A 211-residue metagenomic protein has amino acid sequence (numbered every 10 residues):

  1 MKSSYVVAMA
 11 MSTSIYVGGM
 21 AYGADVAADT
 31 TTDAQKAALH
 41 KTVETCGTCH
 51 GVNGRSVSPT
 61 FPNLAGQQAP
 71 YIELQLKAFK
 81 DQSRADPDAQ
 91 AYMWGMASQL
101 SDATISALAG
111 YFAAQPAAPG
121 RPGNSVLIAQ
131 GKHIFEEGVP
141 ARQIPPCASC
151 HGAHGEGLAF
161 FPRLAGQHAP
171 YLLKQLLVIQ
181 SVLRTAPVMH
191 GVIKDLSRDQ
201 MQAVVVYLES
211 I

Functional and structural regions predicted by a protein language model:
M1-A34, K77, S210-I211: N-terminal export/targeting leaders of redox proteins
M9-I15, I72, G131, L172: Residue-level signal for nonpolar/aromatic packing positions in well-ordered secondary structure
A21-V43, R55-T60, A114-P140: Electrostatic cytochrome c docking/interface patches
T31-Q82: The feature marks the first
K36-G47, A65, F135-A148, G157-Q175 (+2 more regions): Sequence context surrounding c-type heme c attachment/ligation sites in exported
T42-T45, Q68, Q75, A89-Y92 (+7 more regions): Stable alpha-helical elements in mature extracytoplasmic
C46-V52, L108, I144-A153, V204: The canonical Cys-X-X-Cys-His
V57-A65, F79-G123, L158-R163, S181-I211: Axial heme c-ligation environment in periplasmic c-type cytochrome domains
